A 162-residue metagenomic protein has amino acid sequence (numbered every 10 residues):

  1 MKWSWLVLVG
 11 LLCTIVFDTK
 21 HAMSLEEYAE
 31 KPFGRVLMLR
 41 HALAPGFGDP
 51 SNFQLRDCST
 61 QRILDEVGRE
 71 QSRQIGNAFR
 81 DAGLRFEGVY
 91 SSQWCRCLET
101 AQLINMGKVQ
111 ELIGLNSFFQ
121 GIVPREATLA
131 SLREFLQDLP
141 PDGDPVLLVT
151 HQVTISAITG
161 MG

Functional and structural regions predicted by a protein language model:
M1-L6: Bacterial N-terminal signal peptides that target proteins for export
V7-T14: Bacterial N-terminal signal peptides
V16-T19: N-terminal signal peptide c-region/cleavage motif recognized by signal peptidases
A22-G121, A127, G162: Active-site-proximal alpha-helix that buttresses catalytic centers in soluble enzyme cores
A78-D81, E134-D138: A generic secondary-structure signal
S117, L129, L136-L139: Periplasmic OmpA/Pal-like peptidoglycan-binding modules at the C-termini of bacterial envelope proteins
F135-G162: Active-site-adjacent alpha-helix immediately C-terminal to a catalytic or transition-state-stabilizing loop
